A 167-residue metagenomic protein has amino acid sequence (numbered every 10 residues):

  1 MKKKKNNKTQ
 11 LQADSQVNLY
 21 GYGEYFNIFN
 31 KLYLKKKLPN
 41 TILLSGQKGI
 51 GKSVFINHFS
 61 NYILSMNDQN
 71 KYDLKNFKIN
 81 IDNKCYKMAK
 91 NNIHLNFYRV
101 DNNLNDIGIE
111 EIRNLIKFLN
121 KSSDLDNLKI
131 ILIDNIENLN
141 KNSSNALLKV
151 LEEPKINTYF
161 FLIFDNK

Functional and structural regions predicted by a protein language model:
M1-I133, Y159-F161: P-loop/Walker A NTP-binding region and its immediately flanking N-terminal helices in P-loop NTPase folds
H94, S144, K167: ATP/adenylate-binding site constellation spanning eukaryotic-like Ser/Thr protein kinases, ABC-transporter
D106, N138, E153: Residues immediately C-terminal
N120, N145-I163: Conserved catalytic/switch belt of AAA+ P-loop NTPases
D134-I136, L162-K167: A short beta-strand-to-loop transition that corresponds to the Sensor-1 phosphate-sensing loop of AAA+ P-loop ATPases
N140-N142: Conserved D-loop-proximal element of ABC-family nucleotide-binding domains
